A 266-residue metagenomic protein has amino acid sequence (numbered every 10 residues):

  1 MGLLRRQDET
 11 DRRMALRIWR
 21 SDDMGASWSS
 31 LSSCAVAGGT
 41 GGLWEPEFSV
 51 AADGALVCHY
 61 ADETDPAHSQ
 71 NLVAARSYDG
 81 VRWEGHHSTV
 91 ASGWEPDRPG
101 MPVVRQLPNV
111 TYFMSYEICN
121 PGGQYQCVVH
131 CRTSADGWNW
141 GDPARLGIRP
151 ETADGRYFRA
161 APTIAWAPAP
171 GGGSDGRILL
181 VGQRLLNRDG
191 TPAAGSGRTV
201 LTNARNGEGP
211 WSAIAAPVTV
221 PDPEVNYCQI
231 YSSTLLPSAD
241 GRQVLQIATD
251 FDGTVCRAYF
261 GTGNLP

Functional and structural regions predicted by a protein language model:
M1-G41, V50-E95, Q106-R156, P168-G176 (+3 more regions): Beta-rich carbohydrate-recognition and catalytic domains
W44-E47, V73, G100-V103, A160-T163 (+1 more regions): Beta-propeller and closely related beta-sheet repeat lectin domains
